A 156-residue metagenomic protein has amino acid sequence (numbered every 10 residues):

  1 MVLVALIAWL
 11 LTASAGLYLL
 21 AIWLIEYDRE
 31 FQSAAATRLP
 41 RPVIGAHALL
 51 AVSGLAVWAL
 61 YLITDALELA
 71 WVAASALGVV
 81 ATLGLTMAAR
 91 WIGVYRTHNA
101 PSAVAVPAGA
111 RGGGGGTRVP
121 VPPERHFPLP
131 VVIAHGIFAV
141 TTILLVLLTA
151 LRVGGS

Functional and structural regions predicted by a protein language model:
V2-W9, E68-G78: Interfacial segments of alpha-helical transmembrane regions
A5-R29: N-terminal signal-anchor/start-transfer transmembrane helix
I22-R29, S53-D65, M87-R90: Membrane-helix exit/interface motif
P40-A59, S75-T82: Core segments of alpha-helical transmembrane spans in multipass integral membrane proteins
A89-G113: Juxtamembrane non-transmembrane "cap" segments at the membrane-aqueous interface of multi-pass membrane proteins
P107-F127: Short membrane-interface loop/juxtamembrane segments of multi-pass integral membrane proteins
V121-V140: Individual transmembrane alpha-helices with interfacial aromatic-anchor signatures
T142-S156: Juxtamembrane boundary at the C-terminal end of a transmembrane helix
